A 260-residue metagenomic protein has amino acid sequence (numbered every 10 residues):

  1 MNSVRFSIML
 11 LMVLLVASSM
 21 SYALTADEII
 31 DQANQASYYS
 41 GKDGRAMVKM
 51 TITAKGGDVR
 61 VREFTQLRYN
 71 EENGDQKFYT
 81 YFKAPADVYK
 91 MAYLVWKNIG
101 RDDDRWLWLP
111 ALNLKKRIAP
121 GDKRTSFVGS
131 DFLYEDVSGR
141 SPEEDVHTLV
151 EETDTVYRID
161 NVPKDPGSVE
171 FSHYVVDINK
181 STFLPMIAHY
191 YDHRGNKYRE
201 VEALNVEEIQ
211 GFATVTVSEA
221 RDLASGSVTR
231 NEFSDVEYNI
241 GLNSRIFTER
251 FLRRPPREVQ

Functional and structural regions predicted by a protein language model:
M1-F6: Positively charged n-region of N-terminal signal peptides that target proteins for export
S7-S18: Bacterial N-terminal signal peptides
S19-A23: Sec/Tat signal peptide C-region and signal peptidase I cleavage site
A26-A111: N-terminal mature ectodomain segment of secretory-pathway/periplasmic proteins
D27-E28, R60-R62, D136-T148, G195-E200: A short, amphipathic edge element
N70-Q76, L149-V156, E208-G211: Short, ordered beta-strand-loop transition motifs
K83, L94, D104-W108, L114-R117 (+2 more regions): Gly/Pro-enriched, hydrophobic low-complexity segments that function as extracytoplasmic propeptides/linkers
T248-V259: Short, low-complexity, Pro/Ser/Thr/Gly-rich segments in the mature regions of secreted, periplasmic
